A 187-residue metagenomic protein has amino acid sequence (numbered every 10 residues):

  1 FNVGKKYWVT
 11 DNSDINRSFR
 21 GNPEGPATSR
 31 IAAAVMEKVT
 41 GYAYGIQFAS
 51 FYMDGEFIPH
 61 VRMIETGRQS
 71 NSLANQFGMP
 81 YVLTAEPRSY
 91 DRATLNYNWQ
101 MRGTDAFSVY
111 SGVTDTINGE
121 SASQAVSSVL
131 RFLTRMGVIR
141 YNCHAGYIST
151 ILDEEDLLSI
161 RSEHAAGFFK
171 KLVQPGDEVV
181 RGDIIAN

Functional and structural regions predicted by a protein language model:
F1-N187: Structured catalytic-domain cores with a bias toward divalent-metal coordination
